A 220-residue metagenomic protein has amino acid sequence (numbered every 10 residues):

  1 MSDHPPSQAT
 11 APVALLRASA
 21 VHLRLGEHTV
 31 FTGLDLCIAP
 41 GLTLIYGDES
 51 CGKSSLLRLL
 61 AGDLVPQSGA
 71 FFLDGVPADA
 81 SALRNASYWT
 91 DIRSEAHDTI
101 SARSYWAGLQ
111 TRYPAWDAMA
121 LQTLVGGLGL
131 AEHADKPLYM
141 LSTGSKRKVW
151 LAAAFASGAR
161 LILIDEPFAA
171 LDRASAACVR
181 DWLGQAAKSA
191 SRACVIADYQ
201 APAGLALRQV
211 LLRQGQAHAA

Functional and structural regions predicted by a protein language model:
S2-P40: A short, flexible loop at the N-terminus of ABC-type nucleotide-binding domains that lies
G47, S55-L59, R208: The short alpha-helix immediately C-terminal to the Walker A/P-loop
A61-T111, A201-P202: ABC ATPase nucleotide-binding domain signature region
A118-H133: Conserved ABC ATPase "signature" region
P137-G144: Conserved ABC ATPase signature
L151: Hydrophobic anchor residue at the start of the ABC signature
D165, L171-D172, A176: ABC-family nucleotide-binding domains
